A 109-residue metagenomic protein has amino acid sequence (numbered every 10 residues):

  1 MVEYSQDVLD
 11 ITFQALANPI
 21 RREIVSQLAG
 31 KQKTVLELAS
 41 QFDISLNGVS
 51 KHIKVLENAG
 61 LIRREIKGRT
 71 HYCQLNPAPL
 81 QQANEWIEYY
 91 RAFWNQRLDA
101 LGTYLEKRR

Functional and structural regions predicted by a protein language model:
M1-D7: N-terminal intrinsically disordered/low-complexity leader segments
D7-N47, T70-E85: N-terminal helix-turn-helix DNA-binding core of bacterial DNA-binding proteins
R22-V25, I62, E106-R109: Charge-dense, helix-prone N-terminal extensions
I53-K54: Short, hydrophobic-biased segments on the C-terminal half of alpha helices that form "recognition helices"
E57-G68, Q74-L75: Beta-hairpin "wing" of winged helix-turn-helix
N76-Y104: Conserved segment of winged-helix/HTH DNA-binding domains
